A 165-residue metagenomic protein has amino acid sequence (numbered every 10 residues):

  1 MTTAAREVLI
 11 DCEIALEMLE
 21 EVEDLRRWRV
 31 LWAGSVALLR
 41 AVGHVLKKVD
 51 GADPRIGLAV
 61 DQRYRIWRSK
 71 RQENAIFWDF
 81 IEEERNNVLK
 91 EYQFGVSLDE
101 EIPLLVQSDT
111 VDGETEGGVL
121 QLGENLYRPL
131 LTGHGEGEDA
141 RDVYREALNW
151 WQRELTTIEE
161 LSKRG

Functional and structural regions predicted by a protein language model:
M1-A33, A37, G51-G165: Acidic, Ser/Thr/Gly/Pro-rich intrinsically disordered interaction regions
V45-V49: Amphipathic alpha-helical coiled-coil segments
